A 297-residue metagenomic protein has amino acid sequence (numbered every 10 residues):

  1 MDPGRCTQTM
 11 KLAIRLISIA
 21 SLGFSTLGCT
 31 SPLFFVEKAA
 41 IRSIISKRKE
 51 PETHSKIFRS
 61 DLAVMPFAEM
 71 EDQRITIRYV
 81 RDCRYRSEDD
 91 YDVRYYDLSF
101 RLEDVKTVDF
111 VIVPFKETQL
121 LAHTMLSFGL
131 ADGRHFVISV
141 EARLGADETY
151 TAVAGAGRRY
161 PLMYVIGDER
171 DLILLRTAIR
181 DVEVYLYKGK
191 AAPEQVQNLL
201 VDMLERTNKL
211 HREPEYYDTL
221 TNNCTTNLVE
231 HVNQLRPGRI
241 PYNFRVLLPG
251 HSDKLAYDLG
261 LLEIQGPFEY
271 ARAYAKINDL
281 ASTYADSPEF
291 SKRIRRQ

Functional and structural regions predicted by a protein language model:
K11-I19: Sec-dependent signal peptide recognition, specifically the positively charged N-region followed immediately by
F24-G28: C-terminal segment of classical bacterial N-terminal signal peptides
T30-F35, D202-Q297: Activation targets extended, charge/polar-rich intrinsically disordered C-terminal tails
A40-L102: Membrane-interface segments at or immediately adjacent to transmembrane helices that form the boundary between
I75, Y79-V184: Glycine-rich catalytic cores of cysteine/serine-nucleophile enzymes that process amide/ester linkages in cell-envelope
M163-T221, T226-N233: Soluble catalytic domains of enzymes that build or remodel membrane lipids, polysaccharides, and related
